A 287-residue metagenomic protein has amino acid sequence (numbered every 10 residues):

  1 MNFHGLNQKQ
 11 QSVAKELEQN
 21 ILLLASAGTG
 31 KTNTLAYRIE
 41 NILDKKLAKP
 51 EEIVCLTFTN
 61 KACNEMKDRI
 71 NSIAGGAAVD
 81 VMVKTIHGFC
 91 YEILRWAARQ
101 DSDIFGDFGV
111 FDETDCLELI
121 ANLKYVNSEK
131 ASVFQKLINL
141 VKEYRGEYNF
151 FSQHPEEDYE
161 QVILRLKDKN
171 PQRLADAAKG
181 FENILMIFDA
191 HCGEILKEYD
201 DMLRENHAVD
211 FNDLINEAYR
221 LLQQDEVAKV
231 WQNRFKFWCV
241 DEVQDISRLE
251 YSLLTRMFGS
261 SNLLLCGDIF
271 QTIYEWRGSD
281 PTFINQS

Functional and structural regions predicted by a protein language model:
M1-D103, K229: P-loop NTPase Walker
F3-K15, Q19-L23, M82, D115 (+1 more regions): Conserved helicase NTPase motor core
G5, L47, T57, V110 (+4 more regions): Short, conserved sequence motifs enriched in acidic/basic residues, glycine, and aromatics that mark functional "hot
L35-I42, V54-F58, A62, M66-I70 (+8 more regions): Structural preference for long, well-ordered alpha-helical segments in enzyme cores
L47, G75-A78, Y125-S128, G259 (+1 more regions): Residue-level recognition of short, structured coil/turn motifs that connect secondary structure elements
N64-E65, C90-E92, G146-F150, T272-E275: Short catalytic/ligand-binding loop motif for oxyanion handling, primarily in non-cytosolic enzymes, centered on
A78-V81, R99-D189, R204-H207: ATP-hydrolysis module of ASCE/P-loop NTPase motor domains, specifically the Walker B Asp-Glu catalytic pair
F89, L137-Y144, E217-A218, R234: Short acidic/histidine-centered micro-motifs embedded in hydrophobic/aromatic stretches that mark compact functional
